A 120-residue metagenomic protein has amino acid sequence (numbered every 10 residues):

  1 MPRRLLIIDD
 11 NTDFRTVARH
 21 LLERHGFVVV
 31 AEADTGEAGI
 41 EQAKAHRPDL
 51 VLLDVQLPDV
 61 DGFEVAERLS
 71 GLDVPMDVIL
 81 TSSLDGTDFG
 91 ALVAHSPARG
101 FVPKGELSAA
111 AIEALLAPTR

Functional and structural regions predicted by a protein language model:
D9: Conserved acidic carboxylate
T12-A31: Two-component/phosphorelay signaling modules centered on CheY-like receiver
T35-A38, D61-E64: Acidic catalytic/metal-coordinating carboxylates
L53-D54: Active-site T/S-Asp motif of two-component receiver
P58: The feature encodes the CheY-like receiver
F63-V74: Short amphipathic alpha-helix used as the core "switch/output" element in two-component signaling
E64, L84-V102, E106-A114: Alpha4 helix (beta4-alpha4-beta5 surface) of REC/receiver domains from two-component response regulators
